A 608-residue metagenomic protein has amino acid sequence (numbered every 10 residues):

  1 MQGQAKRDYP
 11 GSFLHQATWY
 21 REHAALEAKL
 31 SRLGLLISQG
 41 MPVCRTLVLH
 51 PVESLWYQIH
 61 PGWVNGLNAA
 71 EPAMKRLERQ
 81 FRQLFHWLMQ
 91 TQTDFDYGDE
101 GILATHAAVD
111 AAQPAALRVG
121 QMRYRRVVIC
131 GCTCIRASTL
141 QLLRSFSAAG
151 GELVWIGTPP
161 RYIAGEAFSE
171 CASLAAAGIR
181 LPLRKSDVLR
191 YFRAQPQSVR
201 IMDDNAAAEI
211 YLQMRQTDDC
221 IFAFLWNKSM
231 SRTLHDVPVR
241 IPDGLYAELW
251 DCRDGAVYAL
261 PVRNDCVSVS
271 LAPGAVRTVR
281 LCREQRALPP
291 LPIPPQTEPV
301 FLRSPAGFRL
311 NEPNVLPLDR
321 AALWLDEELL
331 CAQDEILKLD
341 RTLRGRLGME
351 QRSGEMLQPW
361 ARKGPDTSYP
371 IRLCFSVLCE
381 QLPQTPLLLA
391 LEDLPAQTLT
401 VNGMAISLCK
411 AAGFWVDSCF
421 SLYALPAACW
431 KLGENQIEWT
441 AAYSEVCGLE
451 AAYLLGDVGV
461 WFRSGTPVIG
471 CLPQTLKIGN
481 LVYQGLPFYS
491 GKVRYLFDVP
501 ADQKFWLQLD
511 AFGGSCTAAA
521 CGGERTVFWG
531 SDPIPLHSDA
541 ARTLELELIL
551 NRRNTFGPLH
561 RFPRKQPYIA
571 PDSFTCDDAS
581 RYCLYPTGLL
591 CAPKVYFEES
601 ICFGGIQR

Functional and structural regions predicted by a protein language model:
M1-A451, D457-G491, D498-D502, V595-Y596 (+1 more regions): Carbohydrate-binding surfaces of carbohydrate-active enzymes
C130, S138-L142, W155, W415-P426 (+3 more regions): C-terminal structured "cap/appendage" subdomains that terminate the fold
G151, G491, L509, S515-C516: Glycine-centered small-residue hotspots that permit tight backbone geometry or close packing
R372-C374, R494-D498, F505-L507, G514 (+2 more regions): Active-site-adjacent substrate/metal-binding segments within catalytic domains of carbohydrate-active enzymes
E392-A396, D510-F512, I549: Solvent-exposed strand-to-loop "edge" motifs in beta-rich extracellular domains
G403, L509-A511, G522: Short, small-residue-rich loop/turn micro-motifs
